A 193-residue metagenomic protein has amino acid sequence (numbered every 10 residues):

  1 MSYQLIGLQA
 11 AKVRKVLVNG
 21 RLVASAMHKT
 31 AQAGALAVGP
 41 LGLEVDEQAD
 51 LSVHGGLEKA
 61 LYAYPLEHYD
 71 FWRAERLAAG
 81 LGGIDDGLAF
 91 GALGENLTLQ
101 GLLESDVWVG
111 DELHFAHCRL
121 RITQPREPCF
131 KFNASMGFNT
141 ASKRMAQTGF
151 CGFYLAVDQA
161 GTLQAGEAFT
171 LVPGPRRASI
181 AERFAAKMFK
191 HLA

Functional and structural regions predicted by a protein language model:
M1-K131, P175-L192: Electropositive, beta-rich accessory/interaction domains or terminal extensions that provide binding surfaces
D86-G94, G137-C151, L192: Short, basic/aromatic beta-hairpin or loop at an interaction surface
G110, A160, Q164-G166: Loop/turn positions that initiate beta-strands
T123, K143-Q147, C151-D158, F169-V172: Active-site scaffold segments
N133-S135: Short, acidic/hydrophobic/Gly-rich beta-strand patch recurrent on exposed beta strands that often constitutes part
